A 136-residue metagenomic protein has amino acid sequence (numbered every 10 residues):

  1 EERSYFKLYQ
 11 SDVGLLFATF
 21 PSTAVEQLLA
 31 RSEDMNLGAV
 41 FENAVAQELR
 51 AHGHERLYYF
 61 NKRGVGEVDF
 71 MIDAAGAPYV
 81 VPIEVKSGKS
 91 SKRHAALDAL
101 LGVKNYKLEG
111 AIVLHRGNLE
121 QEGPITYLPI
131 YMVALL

Functional and structural regions predicted by a protein language model:
E1-A75: Accessory nucleic acid-recognition modules appended to NTPase machines
F20-T23, A95-A96, G123-P124: Short conserved micro-motifs at the rims of enzyme active sites and ligand-binding pockets
V80-K89: Active-site ExK catalytic segment of metal-dependent nucleases
K89-A99: Active-site-adjacent loop/helix micro-motif of nuclease/hydrolase catalytic cores
L100-K107: Arginine/glycine-rich "motif VI" loop of SF2 helicases in the C-terminal RecA-like domain
E109-H115: Short, hydrophobic beta-strand segments that form beta-sheet elements in well-ordered domains
R116-L136: Domain-level recognition of nuclease-like catalytic cores that cleave nucleotide substrates
